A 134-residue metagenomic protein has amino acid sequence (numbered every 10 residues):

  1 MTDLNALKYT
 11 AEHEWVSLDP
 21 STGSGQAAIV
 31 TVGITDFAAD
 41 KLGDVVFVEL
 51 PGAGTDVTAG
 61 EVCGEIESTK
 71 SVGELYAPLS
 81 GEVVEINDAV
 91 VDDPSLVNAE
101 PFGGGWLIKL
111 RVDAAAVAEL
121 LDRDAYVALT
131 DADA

Functional and structural regions predicted by a protein language model:
M1-P20, V30-F37, G43: A positional/architectural concept
E12, G52-A53, A59, S80 (+1 more regions): Short, flexible surface segments
V16-D19, T69, I86-A89: Residue-level recognition of beta-strand microenvironments
T22-Q26: Short Gly/Ser/Thr- and charged-rich N-terminal loops/segments that act as flexible capping/hinge elements
K41-D56, Y76, I86-N87: Short histidine-centered loop motifs in beta-beta connectors
G54-T69, L110: A structural signal for short beta-strand/turn segments enriched in small hydrophobics and glycine
D88-V90, P94-A134: Acidic/glycine-rich phosphate/pyrophosphate-binding loops and surrounding catalytic core that coordinate Mg2+
